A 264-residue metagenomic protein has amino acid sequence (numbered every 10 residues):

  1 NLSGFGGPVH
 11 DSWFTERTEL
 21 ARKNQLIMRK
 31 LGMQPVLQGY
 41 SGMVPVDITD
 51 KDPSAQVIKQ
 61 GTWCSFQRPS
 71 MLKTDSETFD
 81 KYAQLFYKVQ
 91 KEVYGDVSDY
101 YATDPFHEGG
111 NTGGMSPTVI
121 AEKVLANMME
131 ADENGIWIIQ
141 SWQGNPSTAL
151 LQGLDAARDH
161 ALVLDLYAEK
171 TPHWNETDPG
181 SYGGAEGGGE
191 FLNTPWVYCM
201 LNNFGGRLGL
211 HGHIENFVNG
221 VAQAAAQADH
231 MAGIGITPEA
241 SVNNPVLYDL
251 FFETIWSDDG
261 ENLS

Functional and structural regions predicted by a protein language model:
N1-S264: Catalytic-core regions of glycoside hydrolase
